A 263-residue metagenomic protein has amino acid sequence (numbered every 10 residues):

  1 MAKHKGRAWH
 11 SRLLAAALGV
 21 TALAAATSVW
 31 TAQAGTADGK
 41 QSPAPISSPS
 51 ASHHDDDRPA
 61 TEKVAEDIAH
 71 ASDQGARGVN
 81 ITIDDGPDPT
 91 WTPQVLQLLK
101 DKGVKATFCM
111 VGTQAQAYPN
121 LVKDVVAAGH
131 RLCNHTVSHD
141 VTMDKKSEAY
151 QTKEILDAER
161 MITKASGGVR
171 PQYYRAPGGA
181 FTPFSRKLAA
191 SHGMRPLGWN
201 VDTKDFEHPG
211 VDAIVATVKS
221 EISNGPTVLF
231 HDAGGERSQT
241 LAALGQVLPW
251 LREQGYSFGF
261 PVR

Functional and structural regions predicted by a protein language model:
M1-V79, K100-A106, N224-R263: Terminal accessory/targeting
K3-K5, K40, K63, K100-K105 (+7 more regions): Context-gated lysine
H53-K146, D157, M161, P171: Active-site beta->alpha N-cap acidic-glycine motif
Q94, Q116-A117, H139-R252, Y256 (+1 more regions): Catalytic domains of cell-wall/extracellular-matrix polysaccharide-remodeling enzymes, centered on de-N-acetylation
